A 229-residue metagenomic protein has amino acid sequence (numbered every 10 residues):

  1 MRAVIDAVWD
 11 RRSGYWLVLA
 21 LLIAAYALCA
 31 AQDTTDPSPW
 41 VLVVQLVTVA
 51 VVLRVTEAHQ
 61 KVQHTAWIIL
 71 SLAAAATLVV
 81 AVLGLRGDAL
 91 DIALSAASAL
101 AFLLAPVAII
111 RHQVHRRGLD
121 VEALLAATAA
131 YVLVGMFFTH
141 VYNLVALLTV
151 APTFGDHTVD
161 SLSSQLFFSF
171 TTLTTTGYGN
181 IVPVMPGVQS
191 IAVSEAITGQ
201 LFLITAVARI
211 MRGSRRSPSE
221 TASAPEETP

Functional and structural regions predicted by a protein language model:
M1-V18, K61: N-terminal membrane topogenic signal
R11-Y26, L70-A74: Alpha-helical transmembrane segments
Y26-P39, R54-K61, G84-R86: Short, hydrophobic transmembrane alpha-helix segments
A31-L46, W67-I68, D91-L103, S163-L166: Structural signature of hydrophobic alpha-helical transmembrane segments
A31-P37, F137-F167: Outer-pore turret/helix-boundary of cation channels
K61-A73, D91-A99, L119-A130: Cytoplasmic-side transmembrane-helix entry/capping segments in multi-pass membrane proteins
F102-A151: Pore-domain transmembrane helices of cation channels
V159-S219: Pore domain of cation channels
